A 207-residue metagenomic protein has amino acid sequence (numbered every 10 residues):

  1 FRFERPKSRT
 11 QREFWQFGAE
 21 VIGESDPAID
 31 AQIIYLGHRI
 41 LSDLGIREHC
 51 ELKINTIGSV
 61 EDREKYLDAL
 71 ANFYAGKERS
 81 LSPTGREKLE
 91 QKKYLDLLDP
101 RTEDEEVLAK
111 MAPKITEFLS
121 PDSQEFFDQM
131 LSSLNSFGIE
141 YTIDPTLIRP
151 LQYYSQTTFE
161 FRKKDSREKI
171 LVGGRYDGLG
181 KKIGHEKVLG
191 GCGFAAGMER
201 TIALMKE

Functional and structural regions predicted by a protein language model:
F1-E207: TRNA-recognition modules of translation machinery and tRNA-sensing kinases, especially anticodon-binding
